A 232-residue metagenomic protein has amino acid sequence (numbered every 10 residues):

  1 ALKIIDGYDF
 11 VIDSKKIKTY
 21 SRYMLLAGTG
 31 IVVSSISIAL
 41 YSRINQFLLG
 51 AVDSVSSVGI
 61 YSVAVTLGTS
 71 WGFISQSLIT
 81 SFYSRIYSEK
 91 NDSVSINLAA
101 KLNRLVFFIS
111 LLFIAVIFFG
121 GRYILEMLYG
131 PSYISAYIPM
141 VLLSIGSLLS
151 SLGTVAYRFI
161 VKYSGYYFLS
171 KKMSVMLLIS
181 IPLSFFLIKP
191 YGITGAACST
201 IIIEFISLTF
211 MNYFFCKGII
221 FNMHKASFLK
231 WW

Functional and structural regions predicted by a protein language model:
A1-S42, S88-N97, I219-W232: Interhelical loop/hinge segments that connect adjacent transmembrane helices in multipass membrane
S21, L25, S93-F108, A115-G120 (+1 more regions): Interfacial transmembrane-helix starts/ends
G30, N45-F47, S57-S75, L105 (+1 more regions): Alpha-helical transmembrane segments of polytopic membrane transporters and translocases
I38, Y61-T80, I109-F113, L143-S150: Transmembrane helix-bundle signature of multi-pass secondary active exporters and lipid flippases
V55, F119-L148, T194: Interfacial segments at transmembrane-helix termini and the short loops linking adjacent helices
G68-S93, Y157-K162: Helix-loop junctions and terminal segments of transmembrane helices in multi-pass membrane transport/translocation
G121, E126, S174-T209, F221: Membrane-interface helix-loop junctions in multi-pass transport and translocation proteins
I145-K172: Membrane-interface junctions at transmembrane-helix termini in multi-pass inner-membrane proteins
